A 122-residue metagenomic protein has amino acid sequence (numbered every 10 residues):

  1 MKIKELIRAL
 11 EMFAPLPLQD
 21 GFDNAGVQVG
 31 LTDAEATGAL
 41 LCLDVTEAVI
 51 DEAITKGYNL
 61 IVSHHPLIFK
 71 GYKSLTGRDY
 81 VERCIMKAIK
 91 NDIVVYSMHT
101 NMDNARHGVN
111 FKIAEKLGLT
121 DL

Functional and structural regions predicted by a protein language model:
M1-L122: Hydrophobic structural segments
